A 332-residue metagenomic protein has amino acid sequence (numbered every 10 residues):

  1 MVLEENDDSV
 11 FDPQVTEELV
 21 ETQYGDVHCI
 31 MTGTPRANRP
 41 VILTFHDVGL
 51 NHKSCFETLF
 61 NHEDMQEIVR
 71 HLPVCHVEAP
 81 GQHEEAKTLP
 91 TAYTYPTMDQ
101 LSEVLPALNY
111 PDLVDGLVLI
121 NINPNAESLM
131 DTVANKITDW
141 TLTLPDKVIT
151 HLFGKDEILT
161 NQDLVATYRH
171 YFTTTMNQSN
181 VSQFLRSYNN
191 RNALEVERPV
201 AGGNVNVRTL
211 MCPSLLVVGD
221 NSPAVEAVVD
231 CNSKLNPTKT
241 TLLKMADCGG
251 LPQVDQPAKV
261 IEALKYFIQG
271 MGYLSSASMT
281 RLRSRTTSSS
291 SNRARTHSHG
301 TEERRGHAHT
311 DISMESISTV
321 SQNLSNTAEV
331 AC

Functional and structural regions predicted by a protein language model:
L3-M31: N-terminal cap/lid segment of alpha/beta-hydrolase-fold proteins
Q23-P90: Conserved HGGG/HGGXW glycine-rich cap/lid loop of the alpha/beta-hydrolase fold
T88-L105, T143: Alpha/beta-hydrolase active-site loop
L108-P145: Flexible "cap/lid" loop of the alpha/beta hydrolase fold
S128-L129, T143-V207: Conserved alpha/beta-hydrolase catalytic His-Asp/Glu region
M176-K244, R281, T287, R295 (+2 more regions): Conserved serine/cysteine hydrolase catalytic core
Q253-S275: Post-His helix in hydrolase/transferase enzymes
